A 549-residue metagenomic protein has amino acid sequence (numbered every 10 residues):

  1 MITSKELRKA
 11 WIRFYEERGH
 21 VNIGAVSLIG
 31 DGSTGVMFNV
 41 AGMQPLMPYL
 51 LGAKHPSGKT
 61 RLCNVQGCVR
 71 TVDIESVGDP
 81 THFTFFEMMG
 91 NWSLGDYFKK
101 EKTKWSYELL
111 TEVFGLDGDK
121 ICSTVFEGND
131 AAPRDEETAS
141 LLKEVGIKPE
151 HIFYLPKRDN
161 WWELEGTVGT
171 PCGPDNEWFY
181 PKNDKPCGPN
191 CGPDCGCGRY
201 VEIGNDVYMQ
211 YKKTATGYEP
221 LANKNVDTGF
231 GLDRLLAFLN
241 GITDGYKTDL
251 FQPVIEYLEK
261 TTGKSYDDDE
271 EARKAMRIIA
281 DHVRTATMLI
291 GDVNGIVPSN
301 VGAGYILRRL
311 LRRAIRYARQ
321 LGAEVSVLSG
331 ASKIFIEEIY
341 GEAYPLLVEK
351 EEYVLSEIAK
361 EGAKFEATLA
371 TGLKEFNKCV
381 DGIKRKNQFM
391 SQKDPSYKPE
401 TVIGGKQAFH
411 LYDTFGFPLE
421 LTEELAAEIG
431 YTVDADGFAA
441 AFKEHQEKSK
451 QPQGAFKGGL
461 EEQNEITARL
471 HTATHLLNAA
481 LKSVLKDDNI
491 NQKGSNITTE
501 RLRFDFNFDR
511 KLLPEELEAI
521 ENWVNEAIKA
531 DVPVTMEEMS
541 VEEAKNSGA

Functional and structural regions predicted by a protein language model:
M1-A549: A glycine- and charged-residue-rich anion-binding loop/surface
